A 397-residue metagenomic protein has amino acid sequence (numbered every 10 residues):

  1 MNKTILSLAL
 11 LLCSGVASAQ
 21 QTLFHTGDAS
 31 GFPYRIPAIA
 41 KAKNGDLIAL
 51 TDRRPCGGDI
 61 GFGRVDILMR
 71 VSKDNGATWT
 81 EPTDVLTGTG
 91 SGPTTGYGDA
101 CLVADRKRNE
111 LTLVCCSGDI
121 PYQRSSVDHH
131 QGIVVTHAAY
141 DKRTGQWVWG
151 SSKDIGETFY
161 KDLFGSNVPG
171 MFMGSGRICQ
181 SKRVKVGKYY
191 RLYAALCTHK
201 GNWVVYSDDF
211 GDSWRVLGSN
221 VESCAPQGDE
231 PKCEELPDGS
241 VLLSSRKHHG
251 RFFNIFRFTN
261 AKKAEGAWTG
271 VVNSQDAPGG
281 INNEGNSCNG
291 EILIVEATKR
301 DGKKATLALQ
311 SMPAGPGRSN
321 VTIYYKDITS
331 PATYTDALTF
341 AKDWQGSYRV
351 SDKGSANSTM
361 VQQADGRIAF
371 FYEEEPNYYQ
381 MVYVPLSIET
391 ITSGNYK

Functional and structural regions predicted by a protein language model:
T4-S14: Sec-dependent N-terminal signal peptides
G15-A19: Sec/Tat signal peptide C-region and signal peptidase I cleavage site
Q20-K397: Asp-box/BNR beta-propeller blade signature and adjacent active/binding-site loops in extracellular glycan-interacting
